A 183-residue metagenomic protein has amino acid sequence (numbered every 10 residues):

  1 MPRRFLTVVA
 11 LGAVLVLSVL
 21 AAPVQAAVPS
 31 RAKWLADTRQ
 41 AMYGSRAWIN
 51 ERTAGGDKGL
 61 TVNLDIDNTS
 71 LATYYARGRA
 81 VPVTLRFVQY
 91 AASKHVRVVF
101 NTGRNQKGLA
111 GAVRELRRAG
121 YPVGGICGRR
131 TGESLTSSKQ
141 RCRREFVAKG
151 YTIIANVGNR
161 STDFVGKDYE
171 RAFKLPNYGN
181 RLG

Functional and structural regions predicted by a protein language model:
M1-P2, S93: Terminal targeting segments of Actinobacterial cell-envelope proteins
P2-L64: Non-catalytic pre-domain segments flanking phosphatase-related domains
P29-A32, V96, L109-G183: C-terminal cap/substrate-recognition subdomain and adjoining C-terminal extension of metal-dependent phosphatase-like
W34-S45, I49, A80-F87, G108 (+2 more regions): Stable alpha-helical elements in mature extracytoplasmic
T53-T61, V98-G103, I154-V157: Surface-exposed patches in mature extracellular/periplasmic domains of secreted proteins
G55-K58, A91-S93, G150-Y151: Short helix-terminating capping/connector loops at secondary-structure junctions
L60-Y75: Asp-based phosphoryl-transfer active-site loop
T73-V98, Q106-A110: Short, acidic loop-to-helix structural element flanking the phosphoryl-transfer center in phosphate-processing enzymes
